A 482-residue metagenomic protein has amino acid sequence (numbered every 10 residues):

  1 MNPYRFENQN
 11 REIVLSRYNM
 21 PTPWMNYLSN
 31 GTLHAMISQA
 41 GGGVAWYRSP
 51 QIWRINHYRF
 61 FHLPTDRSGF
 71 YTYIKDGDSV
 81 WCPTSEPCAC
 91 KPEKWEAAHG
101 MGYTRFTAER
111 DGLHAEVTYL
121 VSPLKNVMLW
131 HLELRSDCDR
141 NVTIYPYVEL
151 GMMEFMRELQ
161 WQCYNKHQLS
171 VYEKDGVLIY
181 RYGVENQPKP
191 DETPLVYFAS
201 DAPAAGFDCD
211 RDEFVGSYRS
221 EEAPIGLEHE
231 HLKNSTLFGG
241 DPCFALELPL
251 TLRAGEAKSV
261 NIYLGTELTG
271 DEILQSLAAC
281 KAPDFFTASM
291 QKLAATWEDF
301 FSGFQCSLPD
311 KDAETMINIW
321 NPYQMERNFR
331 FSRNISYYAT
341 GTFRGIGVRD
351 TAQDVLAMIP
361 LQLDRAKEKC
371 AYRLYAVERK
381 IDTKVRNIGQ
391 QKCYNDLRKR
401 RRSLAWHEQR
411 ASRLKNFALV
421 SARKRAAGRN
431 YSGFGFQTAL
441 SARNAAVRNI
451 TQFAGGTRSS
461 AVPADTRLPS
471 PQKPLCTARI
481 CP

Functional and structural regions predicted by a protein language model:
M1-D350, L363-A376, A405-Q409, V420-S421 (+3 more regions): Anionic coordination/interaction segments
I346, D350-T351, V355-A366, C370-P482: Aromatic-rich carbohydrate-recognition surfaces in CAZymes
